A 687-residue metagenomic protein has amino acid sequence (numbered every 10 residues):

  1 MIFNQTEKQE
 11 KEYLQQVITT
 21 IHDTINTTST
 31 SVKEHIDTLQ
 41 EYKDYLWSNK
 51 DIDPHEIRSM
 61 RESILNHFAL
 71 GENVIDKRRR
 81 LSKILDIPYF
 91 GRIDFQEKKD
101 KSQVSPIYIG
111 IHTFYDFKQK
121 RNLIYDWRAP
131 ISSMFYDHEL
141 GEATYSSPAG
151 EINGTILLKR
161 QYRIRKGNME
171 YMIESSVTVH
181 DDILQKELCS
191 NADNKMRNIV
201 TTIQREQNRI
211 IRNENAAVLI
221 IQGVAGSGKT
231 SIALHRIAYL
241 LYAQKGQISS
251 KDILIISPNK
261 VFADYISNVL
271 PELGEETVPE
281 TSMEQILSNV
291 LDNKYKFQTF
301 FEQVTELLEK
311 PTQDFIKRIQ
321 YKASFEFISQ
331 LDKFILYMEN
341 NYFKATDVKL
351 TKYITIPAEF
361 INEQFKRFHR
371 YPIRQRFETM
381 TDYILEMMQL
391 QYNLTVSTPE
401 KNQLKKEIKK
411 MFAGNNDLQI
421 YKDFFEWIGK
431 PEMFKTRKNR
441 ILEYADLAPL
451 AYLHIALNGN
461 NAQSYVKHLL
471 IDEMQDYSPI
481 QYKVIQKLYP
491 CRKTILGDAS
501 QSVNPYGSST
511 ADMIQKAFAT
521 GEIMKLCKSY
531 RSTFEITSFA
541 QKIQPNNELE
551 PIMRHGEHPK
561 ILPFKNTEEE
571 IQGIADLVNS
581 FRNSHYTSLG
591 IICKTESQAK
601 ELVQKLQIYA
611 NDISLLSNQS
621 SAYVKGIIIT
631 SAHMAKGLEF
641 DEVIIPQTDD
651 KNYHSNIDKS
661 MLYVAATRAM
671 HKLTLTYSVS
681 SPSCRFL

Functional and structural regions predicted by a protein language model:
M1-K33, Q40, L184-Q303, K636 (+1 more regions): P-loop NTPase Walker
M1-V200, Q204, N208-R212: Extended, charged low-complexity regulatory segments
P54-N73, I211-A217, Q222-V224, G228-S231 (+5 more regions): Generic detector of solvent-exposed, compositionally biased contiguous segments
R92-D94, I220, I255, T674-Y677: A structural signal for short, well-ordered beta-strand segments and their strand-loop junctions that often border
C189, D193, Y321, R370 (+3 more regions): Conserved phosphate/pyrophosphate-binding and hydrolysis machinery centered on Walker-type P-loop NTPases, extending
M196-V200, Q204-N208, L234, A238 (+5 more regions): Short, well-ordered alpha-helical scaffold segments within catalytic/effector domains
L241-L469, D476-V484, R492: Alpha-helical nucleic-acid-binding subdomain of P-loop helicases immediately C-terminal to the Walker A/P-loop
G246-Q247, K251, K260-E276, T281-I286 (+3 more regions): Conserved helicase motor core of SF1/SF2 NTP-dependent helicases
